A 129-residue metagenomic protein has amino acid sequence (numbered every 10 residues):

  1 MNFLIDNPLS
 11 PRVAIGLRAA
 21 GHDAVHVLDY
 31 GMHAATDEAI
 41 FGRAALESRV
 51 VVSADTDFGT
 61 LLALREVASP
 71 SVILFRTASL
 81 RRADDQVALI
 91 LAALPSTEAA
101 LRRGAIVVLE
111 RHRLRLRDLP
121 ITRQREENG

Functional and structural regions predicted by a protein language model:
N2-R12: N-terminal beta1-alpha1 ligand-phosphate binding loop
G16-A24: Short helix-loop-beta junction
A44-L62: Acidic, metal-binding active-site segment of PIN/NYN-like and related structure-specific nucleases
G59-L94: Mid-chain, well-packed structural core segment of small domains
S96-G129: Charged phosphate-binding loop/patch that engages nucleotide di/tri-phosphates or the phosphate backbone of nucleic
